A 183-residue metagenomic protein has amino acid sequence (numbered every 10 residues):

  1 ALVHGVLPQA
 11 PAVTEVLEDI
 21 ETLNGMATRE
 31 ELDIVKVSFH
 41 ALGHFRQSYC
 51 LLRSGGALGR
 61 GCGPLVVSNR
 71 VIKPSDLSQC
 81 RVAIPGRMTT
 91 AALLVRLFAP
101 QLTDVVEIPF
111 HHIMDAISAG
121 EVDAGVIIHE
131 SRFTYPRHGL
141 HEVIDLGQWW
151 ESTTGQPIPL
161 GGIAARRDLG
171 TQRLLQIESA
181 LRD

Functional and structural regions predicted by a protein language model:
A1-A57, S68, S75-R81: N-terminal hydrophobic or amphipathic helices and topogenic motifs
A1-Q9, L17, C62-D123, E130: Bilobed "Venus flytrap"/periplasmic-binding protein-like clamshell domains and structurally analogous long
L7-P8, H44-R46, V95, T134-H138: Short loop/helix-cap segments at secondary-structure boundaries that form the rim of catalytic
A12-T14, C50, T103-V106, H141-E142: Conserved beta-strand segments of alpha/beta enzyme cores
A27, K36, E107, G125-I127: A structural signal for short, well-ordered beta-strand segments and their strand-loop junctions that often border
A27, V95, I177: A residue-level signal for conserved active-site and pocket-lining positions in enzyme catalytic cores
L51-P74, E151-D168: Hydrophobic/proline-rich hinge and linker segments of small-molecule sensing/allosteric domains, predominantly
P109-D183: Pocket-lining segment of extracytoplasmic ligand-binding domains
